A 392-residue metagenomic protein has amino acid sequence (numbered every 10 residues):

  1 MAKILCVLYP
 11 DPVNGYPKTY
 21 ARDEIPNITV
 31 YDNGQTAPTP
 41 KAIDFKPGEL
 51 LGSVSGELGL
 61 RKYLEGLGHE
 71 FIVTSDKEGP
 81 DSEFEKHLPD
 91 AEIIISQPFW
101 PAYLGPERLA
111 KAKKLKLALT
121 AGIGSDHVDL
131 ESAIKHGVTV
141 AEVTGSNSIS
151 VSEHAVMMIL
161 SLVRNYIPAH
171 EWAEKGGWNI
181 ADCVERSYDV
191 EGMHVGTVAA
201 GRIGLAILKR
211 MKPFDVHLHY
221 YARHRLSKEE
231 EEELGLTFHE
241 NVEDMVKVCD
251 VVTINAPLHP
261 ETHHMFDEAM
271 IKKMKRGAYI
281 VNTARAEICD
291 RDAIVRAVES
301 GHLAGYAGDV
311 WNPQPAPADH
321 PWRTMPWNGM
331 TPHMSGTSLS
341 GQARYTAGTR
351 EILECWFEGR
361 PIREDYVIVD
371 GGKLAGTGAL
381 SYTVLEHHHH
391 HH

Functional and structural regions predicted by a protein language model:
A2-T139, D267, H388-H392: An N-terminal-biased, well-structured beta-alpha scaffold segment characteristic of Rossmann-like dinucleotide-binding
P26, Y166, A181-R276, R296 (+1 more regions): Rossmann-like dinucleotide/phosphate-binding beta-alpha-beta segment
I72, H219, E287: Conserved beta-strand positions in the Rossmann-like core of class I SAM-dependent methyltransferases
P89-D90, K114, K247-V248, K273-R276 (+1 more regions): Alpha-helix C-terminal capping/helix-to-coil transition sites in glycosyltransferase folds
P98-F99, I123, D250, A256-L258 (+2 more regions): Short glycine-/small-residue-rich Rossmann-like dinucleotide-binding loops
G124-H127, E142, S146, R202: Residue-level detector of alpha-helix initiation sites
H136-V138, V143-H194, A206-K209, P213 (+2 more regions): Phosphate-binding beta-alpha-beta segment of Rossmann-like dinucleotide-binding domains, i.e., the NAD(P)
V140, G277-H392: Rossmann-like dinucleotide-binding domain for NAD(H)/NADP(H)
